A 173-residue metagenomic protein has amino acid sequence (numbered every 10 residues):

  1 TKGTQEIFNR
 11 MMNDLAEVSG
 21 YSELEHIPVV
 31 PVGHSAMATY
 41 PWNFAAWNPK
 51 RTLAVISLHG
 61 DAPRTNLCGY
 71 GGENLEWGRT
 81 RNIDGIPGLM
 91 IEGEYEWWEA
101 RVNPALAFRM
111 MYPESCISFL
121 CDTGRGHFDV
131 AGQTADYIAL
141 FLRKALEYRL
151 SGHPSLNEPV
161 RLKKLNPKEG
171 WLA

Functional and structural regions predicted by a protein language model:
K2-E23, P31: Alpha/beta-hydrolase active-site loop
K2-E6, S35, E99, D129-G132: Soluble non-cytosolic domains of exported or imported proteins
T4-M11, M37-Y40, P104-A105, T134 (+2 more regions): Stable alpha-helical elements in mature extracytoplasmic
V18-L24, W77-N82: Surface-exposed acidic, glycine-flexible loop patches that form ligand/cofactor-binding and adhesion interfaces
P31-G33, L58: Short beta-strand immediately N-terminal to the catalytic nucleophile in serine-hydrolase-like folds
A38-P49: Short glycine-enriched nucleophile-adjacent loop and the immediately C-terminal alpha-helix near the catalytic center
L53-A139: The feature captures the conserved acid-bearing segment of alpha/beta-hydrolase catalytic domains
P113-S115, T123-A173: Alpha/beta-hydrolase-fold serine-hydrolase catalytic core, especially in secreted/extracellular enzymes
